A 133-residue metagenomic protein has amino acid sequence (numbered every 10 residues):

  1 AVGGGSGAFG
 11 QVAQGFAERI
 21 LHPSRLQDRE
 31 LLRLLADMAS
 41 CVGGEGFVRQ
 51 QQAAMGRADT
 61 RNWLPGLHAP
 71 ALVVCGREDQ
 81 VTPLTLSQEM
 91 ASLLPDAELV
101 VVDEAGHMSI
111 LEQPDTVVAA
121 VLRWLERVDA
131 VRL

Functional and structural regions predicted by a protein language model:
G4, A39, D79-T82, G106-S109: Glycosyltransferase donor-binding loop in the core domain
G7-G66: Conserved alpha/beta-hydrolase catalytic His-Asp/Glu region
F16, Q51, M90, V117 (+1 more regions): Hydrophobic "lid"/C-terminal helical patch of Rossmann-like NAD(P)-dependent dehydrogenase/epimerase domains
T60, A69, P83-S92: Short alpha-helix in the alpha/beta-hydrolase fold that links the catalytic acid
W63, P70-L72, P95-E98: Structural signature of beta-strand start/N-cap positions in the alpha/beta core of ABC transporter nucleotide-binding
G66-L67, V73-C75, D79: Short beta-strand/loop motif that positions the catalytic acidic residue of the alpha/beta-hydrolase fold
P95-L133: Catalytic active-site module of serine/aspartate enzymes centered on a nucleophile-bearing elbow/loop
